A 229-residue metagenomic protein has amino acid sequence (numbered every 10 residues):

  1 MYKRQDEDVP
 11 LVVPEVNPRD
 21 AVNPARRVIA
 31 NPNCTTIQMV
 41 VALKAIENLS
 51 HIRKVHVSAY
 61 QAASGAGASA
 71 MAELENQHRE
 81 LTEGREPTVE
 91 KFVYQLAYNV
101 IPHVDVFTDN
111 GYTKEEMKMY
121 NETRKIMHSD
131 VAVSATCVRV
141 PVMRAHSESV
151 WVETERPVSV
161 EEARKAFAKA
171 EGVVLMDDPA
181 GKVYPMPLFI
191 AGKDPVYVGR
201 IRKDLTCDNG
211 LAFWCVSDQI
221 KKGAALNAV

Functional and structural regions predicted by a protein language model:
K3-L96, A132, R156, K165 (+3 more regions): N-terminal Rossmann-like NAD(P) cofactor-binding subdomain of oxidoreductases, focused on the glycine-rich
R27-Q38, G111-Y120, G223-N227: A glycine-rich, Thr/Ser-enriched phosphate-binding loop motif common to dinucleotide/cofactor-binding enzymes
C34-T35, A59-A66, V100-F107, C137-R144 (+1 more regions): Glycine-rich beta-alpha junction loops
V41-A45, N99, K118-K125, E162 (+1 more regions): Alpha-helical scaffold segments in soluble metabolic enzymes
L49, A63, H103, E122 (+3 more regions): Change "in soluble alpha/beta enzymes" to "in soluble alpha/beta proteins
K91-M143: Oxyanion-binding "anion nests"
V131-V229: C-terminal active-site/capping subdomain that shapes the small-molecule cofactor and substrate pocket of enzyme
